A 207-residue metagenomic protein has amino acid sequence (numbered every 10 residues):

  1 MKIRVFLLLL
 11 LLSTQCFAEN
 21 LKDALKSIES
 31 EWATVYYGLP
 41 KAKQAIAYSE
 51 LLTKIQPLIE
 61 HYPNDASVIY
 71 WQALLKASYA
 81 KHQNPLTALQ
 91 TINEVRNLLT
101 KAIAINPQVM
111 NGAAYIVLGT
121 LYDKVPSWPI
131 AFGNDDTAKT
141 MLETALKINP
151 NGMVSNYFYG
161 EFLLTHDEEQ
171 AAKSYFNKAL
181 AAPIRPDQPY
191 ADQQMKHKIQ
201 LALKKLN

Functional and structural regions predicted by a protein language model:
F17-K54: N-terminal leader/linker segments that initiate helical-solenoid repeat arrays
P40-Q56, A88-N97, I130-K139, Y175-N177: Helix-turn-helix repeat elements of alpha-solenoid scaffolds
T53-Q56, E60, T100-A104, K139-K147 (+1 more regions): Amphipathic alpha-helical segments of tetratricopeptide repeats
P63, P107-V109, P150: Short coil turns that delineate tetratricopeptide repeat
V68, N111-A114, S155, P189: TPR alpha-solenoid repeat register
T165-H166, K173-N207: Terminal, low-structured helical/coil segments at or just beyond the last alpha-helical repeat
